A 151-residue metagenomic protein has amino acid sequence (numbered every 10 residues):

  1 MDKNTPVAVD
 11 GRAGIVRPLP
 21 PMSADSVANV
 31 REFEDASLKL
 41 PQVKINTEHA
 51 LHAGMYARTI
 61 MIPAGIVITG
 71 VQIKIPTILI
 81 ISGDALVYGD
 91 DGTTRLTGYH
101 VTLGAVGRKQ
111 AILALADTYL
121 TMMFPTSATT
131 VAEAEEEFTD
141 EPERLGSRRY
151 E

Functional and structural regions predicted by a protein language model:
M1-T59, R149-E151: A short, N-terminal "cap"/entry segment at the start of jelly-roll beta-barrel domains of the cupin/DSBH fold
A53-I73: Conserved short histidine dyad/triad with adjacent acidic residue
A57-M61, I78, T93, V101-L103: Conserved hydrophobic/aromatic beta-strand scaffold that supports enzyme active sites
P63-G65, G98-H100, V106-G107, L115-D117: Tight coil/turn sites that cap or link beta-strands
I73-D91: Glycine- and acidic-residue-biased ligand/ion/polar-headgroup-sensing regions
L86-Q110: Short acidic-glycine-tyrosine-enriched beta hairpin
L115-E151: Double-stranded beta-helix
